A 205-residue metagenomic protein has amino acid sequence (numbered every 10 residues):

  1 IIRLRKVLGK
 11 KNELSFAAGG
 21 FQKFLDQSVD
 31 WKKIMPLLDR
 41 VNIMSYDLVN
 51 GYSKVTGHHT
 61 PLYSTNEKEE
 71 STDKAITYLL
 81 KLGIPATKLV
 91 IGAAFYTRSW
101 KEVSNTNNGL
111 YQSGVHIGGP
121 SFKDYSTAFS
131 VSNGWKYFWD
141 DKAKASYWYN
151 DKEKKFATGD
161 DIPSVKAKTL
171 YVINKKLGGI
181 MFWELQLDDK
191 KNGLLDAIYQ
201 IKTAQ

Functional and structural regions predicted by a protein language model:
I1-A128: Substrate-binding surface in catalytic domains of secreted glycosidases
I1-G20, N42, F156-Q205: Active-site and adjacent substrate-binding regions of carbohydrate-active enzymes
V49-G51, F95-Y171, A197-Q205: Glycan-binding loop/region signatures in secreted carbohydrate-active enzymes
T60-E67, K154-T158, E184: Second-shell loop/turn segments in exported
